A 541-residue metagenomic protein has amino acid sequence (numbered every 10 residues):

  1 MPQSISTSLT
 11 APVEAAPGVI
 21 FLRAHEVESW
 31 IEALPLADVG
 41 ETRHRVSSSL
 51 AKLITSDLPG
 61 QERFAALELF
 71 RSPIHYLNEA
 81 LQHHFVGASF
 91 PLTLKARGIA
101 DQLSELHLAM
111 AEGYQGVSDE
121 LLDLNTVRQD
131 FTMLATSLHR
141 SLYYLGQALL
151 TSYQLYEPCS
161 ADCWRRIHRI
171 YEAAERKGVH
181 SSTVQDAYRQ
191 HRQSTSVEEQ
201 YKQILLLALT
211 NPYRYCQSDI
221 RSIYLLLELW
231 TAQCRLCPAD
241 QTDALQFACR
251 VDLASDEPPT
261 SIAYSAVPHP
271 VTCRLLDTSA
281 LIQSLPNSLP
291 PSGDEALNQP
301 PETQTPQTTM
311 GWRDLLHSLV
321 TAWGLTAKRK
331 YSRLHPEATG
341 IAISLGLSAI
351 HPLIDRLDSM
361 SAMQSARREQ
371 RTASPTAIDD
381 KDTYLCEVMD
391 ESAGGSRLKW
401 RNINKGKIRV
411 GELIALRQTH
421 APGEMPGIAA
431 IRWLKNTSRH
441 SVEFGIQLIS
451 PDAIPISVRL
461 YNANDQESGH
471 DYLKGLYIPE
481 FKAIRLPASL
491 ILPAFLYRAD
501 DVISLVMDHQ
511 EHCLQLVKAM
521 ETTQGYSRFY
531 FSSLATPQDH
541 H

Functional and structural regions predicted by a protein language model:
P2-S196: Long, leucine/valine-rich, helix-dominated scaffolding and oligomerization segments
H25, H44, H75, H83-H84 (+14 more regions): Histidine (H) residue identity feature
Y76, Y114, Y143-Y144, Y153-Y156 (+14 more regions): Sequence-level detector for tyrosine residue identity
N78, N125, N211, N287 (+4 more regions): Detector for Asparagine
R176, H180-S344: Extended, domain-scale alpha-helical bundle/helix-rich regions
R313-P422, W433-L448, D452-P455, N462-H541: Short strand-loop-strand
